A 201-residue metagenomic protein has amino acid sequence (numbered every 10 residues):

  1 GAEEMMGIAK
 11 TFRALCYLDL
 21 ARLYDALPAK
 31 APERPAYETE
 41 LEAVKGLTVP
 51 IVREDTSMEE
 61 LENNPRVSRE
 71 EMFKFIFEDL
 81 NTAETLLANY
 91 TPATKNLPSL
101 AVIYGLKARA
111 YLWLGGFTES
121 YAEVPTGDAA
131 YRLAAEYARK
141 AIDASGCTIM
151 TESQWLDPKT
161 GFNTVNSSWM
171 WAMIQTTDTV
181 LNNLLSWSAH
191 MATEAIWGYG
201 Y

Functional and structural regions predicted by a protein language model:
G1-T11, A21-Y201: Structured, solvent-exposed acidic/aromatic patches
Y17: Carboxylate/His-rich catalytic cores and anion/metal-binding grooves
